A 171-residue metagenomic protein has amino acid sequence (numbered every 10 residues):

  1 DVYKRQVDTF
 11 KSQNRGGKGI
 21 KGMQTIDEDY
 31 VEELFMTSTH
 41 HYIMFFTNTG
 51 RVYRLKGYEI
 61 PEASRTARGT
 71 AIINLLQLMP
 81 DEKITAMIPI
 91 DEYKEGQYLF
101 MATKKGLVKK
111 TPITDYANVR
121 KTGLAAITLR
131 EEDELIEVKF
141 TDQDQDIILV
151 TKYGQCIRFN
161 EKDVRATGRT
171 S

Functional and structural regions predicted by a protein language model:
K4-S171: Short, structured "edge-of-domain" segments at secondary-structure transitions
